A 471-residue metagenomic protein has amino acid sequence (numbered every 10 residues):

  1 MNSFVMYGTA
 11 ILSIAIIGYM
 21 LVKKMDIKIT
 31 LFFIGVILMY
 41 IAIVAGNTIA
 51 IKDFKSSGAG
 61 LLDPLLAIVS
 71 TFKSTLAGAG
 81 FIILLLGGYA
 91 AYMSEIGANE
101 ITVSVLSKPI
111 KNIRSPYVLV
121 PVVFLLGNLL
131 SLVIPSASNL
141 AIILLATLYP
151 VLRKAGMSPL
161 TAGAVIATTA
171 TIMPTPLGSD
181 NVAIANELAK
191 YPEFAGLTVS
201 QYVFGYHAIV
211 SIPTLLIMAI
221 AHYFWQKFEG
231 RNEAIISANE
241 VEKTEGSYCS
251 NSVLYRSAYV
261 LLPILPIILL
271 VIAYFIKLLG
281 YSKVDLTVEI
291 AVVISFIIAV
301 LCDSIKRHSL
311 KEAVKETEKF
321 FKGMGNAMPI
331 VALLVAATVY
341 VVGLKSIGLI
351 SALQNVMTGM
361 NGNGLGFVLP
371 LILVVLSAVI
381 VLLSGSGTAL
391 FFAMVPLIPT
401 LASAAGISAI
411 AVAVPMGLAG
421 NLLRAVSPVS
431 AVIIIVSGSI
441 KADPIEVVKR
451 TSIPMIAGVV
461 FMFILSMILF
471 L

Functional and structural regions predicted by a protein language model:
M1-G87, A91-I110, R114-Y117, A219-T244 (+2 more regions): N-terminal alpha-helical transmembrane segments of multi-pass membrane transport and channel/translocase proteins
S3-I14, G18, L31-L38, A42 (+5 more regions): Long, contiguous bundles of hydrophobic transmembrane helices that form the permeation core of multi-pass
S3-Y7, K73-G80, K108-V122, A155-T161 (+4 more regions): Membrane-interfacial loop-to-helix junctions in multi-pass transporters
D26, L76-G80, A90-I101, S131-I143 (+5 more regions): Short helix-coil transition sites and intra-membrane helix breaks within transmembrane domains of multi-pass
D53-E100, D285-S351: Core transmembrane alpha-helical segments of multi-pass membrane transporters/permeases
I82-L85, N112-T147, V335-A337, M360-T400 (+2 more regions): Hydrophobic alpha-helical transmembrane segments of multi-pass integral membrane proteins, predominantly secondary
T102-S104, S138-V151, S179-K190, T388-L401 (+1 more regions): Re-entrant/interfacial helical elements at transmembrane boundaries that shape and gate the permeation pathway
P116-L130, A155-T175, L197-Y206, G366-I380 (+1 more regions): Alpha-helical transmembrane segments of multi-pass membrane proteins
